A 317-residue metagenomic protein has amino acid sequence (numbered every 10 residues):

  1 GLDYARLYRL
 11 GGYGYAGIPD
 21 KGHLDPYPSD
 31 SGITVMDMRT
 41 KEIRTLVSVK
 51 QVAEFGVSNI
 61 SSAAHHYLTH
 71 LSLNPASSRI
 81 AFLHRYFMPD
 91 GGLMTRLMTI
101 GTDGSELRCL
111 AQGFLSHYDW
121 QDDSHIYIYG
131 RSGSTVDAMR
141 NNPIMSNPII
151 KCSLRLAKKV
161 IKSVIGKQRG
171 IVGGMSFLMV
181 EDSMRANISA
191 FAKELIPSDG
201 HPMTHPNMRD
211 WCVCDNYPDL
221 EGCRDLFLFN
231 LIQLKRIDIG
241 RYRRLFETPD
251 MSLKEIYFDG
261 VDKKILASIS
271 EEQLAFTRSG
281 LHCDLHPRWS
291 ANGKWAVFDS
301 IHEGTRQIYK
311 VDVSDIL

Functional and structural regions predicted by a protein language model:
G1-L317: Sequence signature of WD/YWTD-type beta-propeller architectures
